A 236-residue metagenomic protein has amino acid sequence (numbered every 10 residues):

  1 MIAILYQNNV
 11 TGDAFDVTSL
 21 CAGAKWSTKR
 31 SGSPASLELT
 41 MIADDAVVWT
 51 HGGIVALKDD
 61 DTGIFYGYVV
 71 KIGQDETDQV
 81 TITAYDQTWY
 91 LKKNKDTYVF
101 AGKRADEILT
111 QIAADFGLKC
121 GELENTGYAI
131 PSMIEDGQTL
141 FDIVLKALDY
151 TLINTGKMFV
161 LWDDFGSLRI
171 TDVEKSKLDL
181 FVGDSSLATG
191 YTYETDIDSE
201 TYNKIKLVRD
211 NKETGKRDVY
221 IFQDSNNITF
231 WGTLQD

Functional and structural regions predicted by a protein language model:
M1-N94, V182-E194: Assembly/oligomerization scaffold segments
I2, L145, G156-D236: Acidic, small/polar-enriched beta strand-loop surface segments
T28, T81-Y85, G117, Y220-N226: Short, compositionally biased low-complexity segments
D75, Y128, S176-K177: Solvent-exposed loop/turn segments at secondary-structure junctions within structured extracellular/periplasmic domains
D78-V80, P131-S132, G166: Generic beta-strand structural signal
Y90-Q111, E122-K146: Short acidic/polar beta-strand-loop edge motifs in secreted extracellular and Gram-negative envelope-associated
L109-G121, N203, V208-R209, E213: A structural motif
G117-N125, T151-G166: Short, well-structured beta-strand/strand-turn elements
